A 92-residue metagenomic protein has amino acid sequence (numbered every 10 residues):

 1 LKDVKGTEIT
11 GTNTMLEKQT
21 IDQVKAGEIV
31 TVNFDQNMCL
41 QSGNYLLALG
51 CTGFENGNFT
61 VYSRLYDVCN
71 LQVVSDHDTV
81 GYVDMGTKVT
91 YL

Functional and structural regions predicted by a protein language model:
L1-L92: Localized sequence-composition bias
